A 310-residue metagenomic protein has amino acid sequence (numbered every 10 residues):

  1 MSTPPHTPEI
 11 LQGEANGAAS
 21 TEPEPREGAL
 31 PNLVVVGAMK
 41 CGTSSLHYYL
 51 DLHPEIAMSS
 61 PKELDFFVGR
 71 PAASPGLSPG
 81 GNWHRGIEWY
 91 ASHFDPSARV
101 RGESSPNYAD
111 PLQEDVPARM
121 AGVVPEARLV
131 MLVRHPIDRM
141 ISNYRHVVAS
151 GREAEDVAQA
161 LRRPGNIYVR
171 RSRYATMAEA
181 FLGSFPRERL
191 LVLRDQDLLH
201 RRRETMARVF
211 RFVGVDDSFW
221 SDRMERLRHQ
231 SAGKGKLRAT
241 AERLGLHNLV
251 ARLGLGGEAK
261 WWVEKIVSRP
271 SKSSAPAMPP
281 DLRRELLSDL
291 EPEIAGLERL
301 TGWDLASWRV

Functional and structural regions predicted by a protein language model:
M1-Y108, V123, A127, I137 (+3 more regions): PAPS-dependent sulfotransferase catalytic core
S2, K62, E179-R284, S288 (+2 more regions): The conserved 3'-phosphoadenosine-5'-phosphosulfate
G42-T43, Y90, G102, M120 (+7 more regions): Generic structural signal for small/hydrophobic residues in well-ordered secondary structure, especially within
S44-S45, F66-F67, A109-Q113, I137-S142 (+2 more regions): Short catalytic/ligand-binding loop motif for oxyanion handling, primarily in non-cytosolic enzymes, centered on
S74-G76, E103-Y108, A158-V169, Q196 (+1 more regions): Surface-exposed cleft-lining segments at the edges of enzyme active sites
P79-H84, Y108-E114, V169, D197-R201: Acidic-and-aromatic substrate-binding clefts and catalytic sites of carbohydrate-active enzymes
G86, Y90-H93, V116, Y174-A178 (+3 more regions): Alpha-helical packing segments of well-folded alpha/beta enzyme cores
A118-R119, E126-L132, D138-E204, R208: PAPS-dependent sulfotransferase catalytic domain
